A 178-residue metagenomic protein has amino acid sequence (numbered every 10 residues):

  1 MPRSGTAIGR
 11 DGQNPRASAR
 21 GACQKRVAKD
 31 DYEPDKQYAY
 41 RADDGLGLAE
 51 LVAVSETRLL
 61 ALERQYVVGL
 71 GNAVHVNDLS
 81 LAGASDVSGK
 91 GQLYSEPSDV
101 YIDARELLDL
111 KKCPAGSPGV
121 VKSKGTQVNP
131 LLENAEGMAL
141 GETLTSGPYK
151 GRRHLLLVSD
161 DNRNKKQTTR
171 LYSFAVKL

Functional and structural regions predicted by a protein language model:
M1-L178: Sequence/structural signature of beta-propeller domains
